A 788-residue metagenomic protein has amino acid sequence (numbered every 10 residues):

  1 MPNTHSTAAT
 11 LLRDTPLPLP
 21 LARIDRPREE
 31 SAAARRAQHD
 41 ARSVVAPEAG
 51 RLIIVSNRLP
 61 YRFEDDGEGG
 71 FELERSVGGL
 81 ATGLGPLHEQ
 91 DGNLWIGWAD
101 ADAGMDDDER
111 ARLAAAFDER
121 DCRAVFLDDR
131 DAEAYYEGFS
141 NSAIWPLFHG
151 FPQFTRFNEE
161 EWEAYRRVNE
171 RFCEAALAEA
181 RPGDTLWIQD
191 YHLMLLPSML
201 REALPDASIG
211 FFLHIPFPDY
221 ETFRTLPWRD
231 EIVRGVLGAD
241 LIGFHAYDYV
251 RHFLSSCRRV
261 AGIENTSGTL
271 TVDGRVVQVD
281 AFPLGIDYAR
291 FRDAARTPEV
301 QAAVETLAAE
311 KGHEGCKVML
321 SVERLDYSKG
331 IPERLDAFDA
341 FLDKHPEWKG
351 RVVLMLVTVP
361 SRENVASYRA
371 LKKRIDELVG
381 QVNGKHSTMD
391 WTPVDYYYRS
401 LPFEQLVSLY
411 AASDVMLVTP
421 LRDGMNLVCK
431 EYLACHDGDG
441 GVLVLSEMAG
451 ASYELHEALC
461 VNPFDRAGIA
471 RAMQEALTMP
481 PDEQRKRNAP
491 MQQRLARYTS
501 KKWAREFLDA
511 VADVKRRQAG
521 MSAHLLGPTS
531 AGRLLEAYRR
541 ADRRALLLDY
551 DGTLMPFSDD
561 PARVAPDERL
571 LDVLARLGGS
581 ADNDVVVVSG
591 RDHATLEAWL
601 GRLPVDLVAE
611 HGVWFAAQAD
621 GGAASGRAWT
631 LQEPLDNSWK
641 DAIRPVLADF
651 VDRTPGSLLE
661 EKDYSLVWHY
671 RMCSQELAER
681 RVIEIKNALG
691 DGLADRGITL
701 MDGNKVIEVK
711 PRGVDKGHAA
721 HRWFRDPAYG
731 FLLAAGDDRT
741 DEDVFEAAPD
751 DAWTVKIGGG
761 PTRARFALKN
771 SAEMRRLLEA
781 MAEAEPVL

Functional and structural regions predicted by a protein language model:
P2-L525, Y729, M774: Catalytic cores of carbohydrate-active enzymes across secretory and cytosolic contexts
F151-V168, M555-V564, D702-R712: Glycine-rich phosphate-binding "P-loop"
I375, Q493-Y550, M555-S558, G579 (+1 more regions): Non-catalytic pre-domain segments flanking phosphatase-related domains
W391, E610, E661-S665, D702-K705: Short Gly/Ser/Thr- and Asp/Glu-enriched loop/turn motifs at secondary-structure junctions
A565-Y664: Active-site phosphate-binding/coordination module
D567-E568, A616, S625-T630, R712 (+1 more regions): Mg2+-dependent phosphoryl-transfer enzymes with acidic/Ser/Thr/Gly-rich catalytic loops
I643-L647, R680-D691: Short amphipathic alpha-helices in soluble, non-transmembrane regions that often serve as interface/regulatory elements
S665, N687-I707: Histidine/lysine/aspartate-rich catalytic loop segments that bind and position anionic ligands
